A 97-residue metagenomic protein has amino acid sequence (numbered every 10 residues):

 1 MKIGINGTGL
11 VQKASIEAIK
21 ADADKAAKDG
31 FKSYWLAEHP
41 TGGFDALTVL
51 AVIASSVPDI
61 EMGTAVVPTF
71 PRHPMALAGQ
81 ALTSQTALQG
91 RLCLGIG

Functional and structural regions predicted by a protein language model:
M1-T64: N-terminal beta1-alpha1-beta2 module of alpha/beta enzyme domains
K2-A14, P71-G97: Flexible, glycine-rich active-site loops centered on histidine and acidic residues that chelate a metal or position
E38, T64-V66, L92, I96: Glycine-rich, histidine-containing beta strand-loop boundary motifs that form or position
G42, T69-P71: Short gly/pro/ser/thr-enriched loop/turn and capping motifs at secondary-structure boundaries
